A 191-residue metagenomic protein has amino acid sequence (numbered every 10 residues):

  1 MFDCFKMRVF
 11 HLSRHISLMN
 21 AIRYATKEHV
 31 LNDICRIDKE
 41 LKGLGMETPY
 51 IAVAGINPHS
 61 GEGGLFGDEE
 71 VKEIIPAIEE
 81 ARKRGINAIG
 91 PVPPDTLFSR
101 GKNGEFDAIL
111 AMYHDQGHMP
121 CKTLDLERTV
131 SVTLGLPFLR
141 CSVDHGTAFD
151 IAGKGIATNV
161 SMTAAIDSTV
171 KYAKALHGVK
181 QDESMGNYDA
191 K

Functional and structural regions predicted by a protein language model:
M1-E69, I75-K191: Anion-binding alpha/beta catalytic cores of soluble intermediary-metabolism enzymes, centered on
